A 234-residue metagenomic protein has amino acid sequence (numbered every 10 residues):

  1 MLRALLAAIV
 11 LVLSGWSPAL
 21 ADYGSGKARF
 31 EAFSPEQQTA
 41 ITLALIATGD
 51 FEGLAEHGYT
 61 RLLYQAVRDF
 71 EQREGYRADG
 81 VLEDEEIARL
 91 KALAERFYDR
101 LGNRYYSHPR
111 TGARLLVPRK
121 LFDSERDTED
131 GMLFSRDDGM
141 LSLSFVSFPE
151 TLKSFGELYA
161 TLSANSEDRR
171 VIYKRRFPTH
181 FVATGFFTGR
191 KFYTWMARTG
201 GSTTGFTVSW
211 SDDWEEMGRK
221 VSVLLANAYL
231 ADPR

Functional and structural regions predicted by a protein language model:
A4-G15: Bacterial N-terminal signal peptides
W16-A21: Sec/Tat signal peptide C-region and signal peptidase I cleavage site
R29-R89: Short acidic, glycine/serine/threonine-rich helix-capping segments at coil-helix boundaries
Y98-R126: N-terminal "mature-domain start" segment
R100-Y105, E129-M132, R175-T184: Short, hydrophobic/aromatic-rich segments at coil-to-beta transitions
V117-E157, F187-T188: Secretory pathway targeting signatures of secreted, lumenal, and periplasmic proteins
L121, F206-R234: Surface-exposed amphipathic alpha-helical segments
Y159-D212: Signature of long, low-cysteine stretches enriched in small and polar/charged residues
